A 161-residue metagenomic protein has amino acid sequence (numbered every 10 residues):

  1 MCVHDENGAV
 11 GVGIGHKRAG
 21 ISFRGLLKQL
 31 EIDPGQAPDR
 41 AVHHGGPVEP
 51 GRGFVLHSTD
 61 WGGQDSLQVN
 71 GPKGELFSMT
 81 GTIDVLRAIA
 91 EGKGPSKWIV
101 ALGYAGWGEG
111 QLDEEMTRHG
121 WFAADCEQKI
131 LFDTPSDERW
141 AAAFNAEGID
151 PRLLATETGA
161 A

Functional and structural regions predicted by a protein language model:
M1-V100, A105-A161: A short aromatic-anchored loop/beta-hairpin motif
